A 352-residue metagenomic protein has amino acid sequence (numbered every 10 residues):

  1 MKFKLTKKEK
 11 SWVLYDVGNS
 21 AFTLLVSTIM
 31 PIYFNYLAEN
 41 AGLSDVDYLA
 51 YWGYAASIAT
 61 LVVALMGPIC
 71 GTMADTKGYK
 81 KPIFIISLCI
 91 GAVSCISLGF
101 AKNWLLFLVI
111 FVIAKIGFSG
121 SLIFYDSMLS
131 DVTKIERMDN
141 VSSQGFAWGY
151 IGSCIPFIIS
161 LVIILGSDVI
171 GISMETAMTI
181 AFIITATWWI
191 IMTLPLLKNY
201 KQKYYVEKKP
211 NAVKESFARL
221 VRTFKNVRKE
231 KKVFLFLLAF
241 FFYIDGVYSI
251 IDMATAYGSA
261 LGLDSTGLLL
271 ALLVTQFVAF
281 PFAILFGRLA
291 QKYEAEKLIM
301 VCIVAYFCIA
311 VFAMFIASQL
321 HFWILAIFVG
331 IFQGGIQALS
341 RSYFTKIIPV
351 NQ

Functional and structural regions predicted by a protein language model:
K2-K10, K201-L238: Juxtamembrane intracellular "pre-TM" segments in multi-pass secondary transporters
K2-T60, K232-A271: Helix-loop boundary and gating motifs at the non-cytosolic
L65-Y79, P281-A295: Helix-to-loop junctions at the C-terminal end of transmembrane segments in multipass secondary transporters
P82-S97, K297-F312: Structural signature of the two symmetry-related core transmembrane helices
S97-F111, M314-A326: Helix-loop junctions at membrane interfaces in 12-TM secondary transporters
G120-K134, G335-P349: Intracellular juxtamembrane helix-capping segments at the cytosolic ends of symmetry-related transmembrane helices
S142-I164: Glycine-rich segments within core transmembrane alpha-helices of 12-TM secondary carriers
P156-D168, A186-Y205: C-terminal membrane-cytosol helix-exit motif in multi-pass small-molecule transporters
